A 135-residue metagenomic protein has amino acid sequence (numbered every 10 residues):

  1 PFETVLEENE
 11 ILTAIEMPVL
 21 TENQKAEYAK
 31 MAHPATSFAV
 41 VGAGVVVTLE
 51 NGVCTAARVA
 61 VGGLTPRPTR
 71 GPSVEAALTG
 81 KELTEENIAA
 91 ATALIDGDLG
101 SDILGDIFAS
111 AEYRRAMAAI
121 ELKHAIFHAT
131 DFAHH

Functional and structural regions predicted by a protein language model:
P1-H135: C-terminal structural segment of proteins
